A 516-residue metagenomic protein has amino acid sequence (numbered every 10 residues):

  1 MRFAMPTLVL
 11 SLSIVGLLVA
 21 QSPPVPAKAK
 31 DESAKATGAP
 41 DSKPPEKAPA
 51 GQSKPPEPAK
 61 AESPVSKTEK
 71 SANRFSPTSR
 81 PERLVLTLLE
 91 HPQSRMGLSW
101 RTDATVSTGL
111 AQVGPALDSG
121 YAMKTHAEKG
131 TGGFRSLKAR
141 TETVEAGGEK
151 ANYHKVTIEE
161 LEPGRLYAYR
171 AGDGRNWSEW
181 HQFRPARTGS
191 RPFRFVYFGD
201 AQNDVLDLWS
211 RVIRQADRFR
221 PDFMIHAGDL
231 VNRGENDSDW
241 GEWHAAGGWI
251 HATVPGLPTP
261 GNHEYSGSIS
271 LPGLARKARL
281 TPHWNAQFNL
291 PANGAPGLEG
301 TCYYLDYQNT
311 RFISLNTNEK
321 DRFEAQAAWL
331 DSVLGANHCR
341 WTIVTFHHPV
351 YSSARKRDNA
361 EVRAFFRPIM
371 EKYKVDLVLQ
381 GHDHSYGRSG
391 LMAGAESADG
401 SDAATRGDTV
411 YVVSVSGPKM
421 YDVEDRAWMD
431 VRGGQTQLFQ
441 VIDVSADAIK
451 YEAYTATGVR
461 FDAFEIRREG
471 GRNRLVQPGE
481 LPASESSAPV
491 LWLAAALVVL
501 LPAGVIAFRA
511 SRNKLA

Functional and structural regions predicted by a protein language model:
M1-P6, R512-L515: Positively charged n-region of N-terminal signal peptides that target proteins for export
T7-L17: Bacterial N-terminal signal peptides
S22-Y197, Q202, Q435, S445-A495 (+1 more regions): Acidic, histidine-bearing metal-coordination/catalytic regions of metal-dependent phosphoesterases
A104, A201-D204, L230-R233, N262-S266 (+6 more regions): Solvent-exposed loop/turn segments at secondary-structure junctions within structured extracellular/periplasmic domains
N152-E159, P163-R187, S238-H338, F365 (+1 more regions): Extended active-site neighborhood of metal-dependent phosphoesterases/phosphodiesterases
P192-T259, E264-G267: Conserved, compact domain cores that house catalytic/ligand-binding motifs in diverse enzymes and effector modules
Y197-G199, F223-D229, P255-N262, L315-N316 (+3 more regions): Active-site neighborhood of phospho(di)ester-bond hydrolases with catalytic His/Asp-centered motifs
N337-Q380, E396-D399, D422, L491-W492: Active-site-proximal segments of metal-dependent phosphoesterases and phosphodiesterases across multiple
